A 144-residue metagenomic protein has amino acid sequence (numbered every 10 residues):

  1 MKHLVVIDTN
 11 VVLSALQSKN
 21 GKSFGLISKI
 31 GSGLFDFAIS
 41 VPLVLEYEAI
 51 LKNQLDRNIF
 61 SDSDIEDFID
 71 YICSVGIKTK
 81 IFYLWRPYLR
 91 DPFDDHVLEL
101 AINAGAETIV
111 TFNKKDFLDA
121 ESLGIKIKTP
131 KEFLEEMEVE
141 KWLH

Functional and structural regions predicted by a protein language model:
M1-I39: Short, well-structured N-terminal submotif of metal-dependent ribonuclease cores
T9, V41-P42, F112-K114: Short secondary-structure boundary segments
L13, V44-L45, L134: Alpha-helix N-cap/helix-start and coil->helix boundary motif
A15, E46, D119: Phosphate- and divalent-cation-binding pockets in alpha/beta enzyme and binding domains that engage nucleotide-derived
L16-Q17, L51, E121: Short, flexible helix/strand-to-coil boundary loops that buttress conserved ligand/catalytic motifs in alpha/beta
K29-L84: PIN-domain endoribonuclease scaffold, especially VapC-family toxins
S74-K114: Active-site neighborhoods of divalent-metal-dependent phosphate/nucleic-acid chemistry enzymes
Y88, I102-T108, K114-H144: Acidic, PIN/NYN-like endoribonuclease modules and their adjacent C-terminal/linker elements
